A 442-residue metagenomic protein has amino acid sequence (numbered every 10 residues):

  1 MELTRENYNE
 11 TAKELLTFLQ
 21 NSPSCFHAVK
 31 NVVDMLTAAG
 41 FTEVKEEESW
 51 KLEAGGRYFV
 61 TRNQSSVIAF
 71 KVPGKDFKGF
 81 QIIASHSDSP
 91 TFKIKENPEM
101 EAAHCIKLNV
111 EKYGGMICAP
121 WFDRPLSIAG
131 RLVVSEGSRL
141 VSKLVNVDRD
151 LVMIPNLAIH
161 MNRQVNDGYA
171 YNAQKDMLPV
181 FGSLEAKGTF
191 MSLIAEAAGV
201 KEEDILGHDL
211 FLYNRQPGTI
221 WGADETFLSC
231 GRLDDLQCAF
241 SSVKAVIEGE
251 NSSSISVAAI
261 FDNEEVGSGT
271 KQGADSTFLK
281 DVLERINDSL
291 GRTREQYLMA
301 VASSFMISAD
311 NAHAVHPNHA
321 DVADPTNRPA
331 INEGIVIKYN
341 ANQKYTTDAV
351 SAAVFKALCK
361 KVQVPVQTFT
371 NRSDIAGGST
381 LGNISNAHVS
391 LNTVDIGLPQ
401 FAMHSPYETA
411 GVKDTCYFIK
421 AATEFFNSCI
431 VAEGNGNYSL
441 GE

Functional and structural regions predicted by a protein language model:
M1-E442: N-terminal hydrophobic/helix-forming segments and targeting peptides
